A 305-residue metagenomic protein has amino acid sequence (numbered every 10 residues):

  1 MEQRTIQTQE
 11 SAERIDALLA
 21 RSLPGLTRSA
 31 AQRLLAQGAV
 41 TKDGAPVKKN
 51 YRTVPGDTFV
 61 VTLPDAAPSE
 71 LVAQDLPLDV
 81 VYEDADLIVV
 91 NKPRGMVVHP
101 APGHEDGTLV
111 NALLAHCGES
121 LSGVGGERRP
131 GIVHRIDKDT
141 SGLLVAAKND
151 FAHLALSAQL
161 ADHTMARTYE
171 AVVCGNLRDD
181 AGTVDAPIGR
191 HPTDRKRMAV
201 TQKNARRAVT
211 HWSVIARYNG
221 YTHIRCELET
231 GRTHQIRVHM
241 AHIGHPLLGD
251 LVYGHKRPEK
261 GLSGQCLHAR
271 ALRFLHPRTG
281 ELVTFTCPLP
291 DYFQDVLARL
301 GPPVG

Functional and structural regions predicted by a protein language model:
M1-R33, L78, T193, Q202-R206 (+3 more regions): Pseudouridine synthases involved in rRNA/tRNA modification
M1-T183, P187-P192, C266, T286 (+1 more regions): RNA pseudouridine synthases
K42-D43, H99-P100, A147, M198-Q202 (+2 more regions): Thr-Gly-centered strand-to-loop micro-motif
D43-K48, G220-H223, P258: Short alpha-helix capping/helix-loop boundary micro-motifs
D75, E127, R207-V209, Y221-H223 (+1 more regions): Short coil/loop residues immediately preceding or within conserved phosphate-binding loops of NTP-utilizing enzyme
D84, K138-D139, M165, R206 (+2 more regions): Short flexible coil/turn linkers enriched for glycine and charged/polar residues that connect secondary-structure
M96, K196-M198, M240: Methionine-biased hydrophobic packing positions in alpha-helices, especially within tandem helical repeat solenoids
W212: Long C-terminal interaction/binding lobes of large macromolecular proteins
